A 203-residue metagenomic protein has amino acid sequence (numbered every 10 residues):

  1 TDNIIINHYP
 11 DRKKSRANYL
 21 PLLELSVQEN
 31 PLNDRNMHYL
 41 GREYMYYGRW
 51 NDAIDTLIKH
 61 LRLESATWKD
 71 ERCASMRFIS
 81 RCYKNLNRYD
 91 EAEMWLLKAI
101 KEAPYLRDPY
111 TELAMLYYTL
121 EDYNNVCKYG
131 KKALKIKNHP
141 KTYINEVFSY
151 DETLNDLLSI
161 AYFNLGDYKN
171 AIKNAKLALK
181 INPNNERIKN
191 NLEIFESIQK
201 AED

Functional and structural regions predicted by a protein language model:
T1-D55, K59: Catalytic-site signature of metal-activated, phosphate-bearing donor transferases, centered on the GT-A/GT-A-like
R16, W50-N51, Y89, Y123 (+1 more regions): TPR-repeat structural position
